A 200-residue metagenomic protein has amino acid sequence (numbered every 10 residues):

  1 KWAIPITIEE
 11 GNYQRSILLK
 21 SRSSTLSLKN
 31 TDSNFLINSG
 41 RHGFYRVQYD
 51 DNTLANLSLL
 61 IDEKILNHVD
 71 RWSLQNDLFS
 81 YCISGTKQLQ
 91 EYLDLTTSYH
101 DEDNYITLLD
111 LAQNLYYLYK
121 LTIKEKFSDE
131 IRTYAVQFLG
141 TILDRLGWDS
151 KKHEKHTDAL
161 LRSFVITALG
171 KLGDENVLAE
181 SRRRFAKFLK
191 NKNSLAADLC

Functional and structural regions predicted by a protein language model:
K1-C200: Non-catalytic accessory/interaction domains
